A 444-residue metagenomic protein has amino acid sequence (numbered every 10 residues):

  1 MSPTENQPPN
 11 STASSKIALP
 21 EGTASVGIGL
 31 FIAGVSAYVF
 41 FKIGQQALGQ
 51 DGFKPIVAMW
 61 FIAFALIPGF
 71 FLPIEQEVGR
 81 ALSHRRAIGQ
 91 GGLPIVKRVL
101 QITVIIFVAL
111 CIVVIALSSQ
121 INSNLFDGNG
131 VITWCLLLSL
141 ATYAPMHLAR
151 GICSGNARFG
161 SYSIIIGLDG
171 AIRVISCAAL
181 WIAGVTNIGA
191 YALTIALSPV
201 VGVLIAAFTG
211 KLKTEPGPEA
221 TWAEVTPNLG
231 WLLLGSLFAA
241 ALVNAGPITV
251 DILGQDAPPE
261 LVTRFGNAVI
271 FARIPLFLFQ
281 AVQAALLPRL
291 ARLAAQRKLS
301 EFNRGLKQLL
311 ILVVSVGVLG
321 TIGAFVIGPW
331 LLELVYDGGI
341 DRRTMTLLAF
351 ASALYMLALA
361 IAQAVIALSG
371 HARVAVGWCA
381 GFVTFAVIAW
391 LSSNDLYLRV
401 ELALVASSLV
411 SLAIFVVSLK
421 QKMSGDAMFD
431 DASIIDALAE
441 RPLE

Functional and structural regions predicted by a protein language model:
S2-L19, G160, G184, I188-T194 (+3 more regions): Interhelical loop/hinge segments that connect adjacent transmembrane helices in multipass membrane
E21-A33, A58-M59, F64, P68-S119 (+1 more regions): Membrane-water interface segments that mark the loop-to-transmembrane alpha-helix transition
E21-A37, F41, L168-D169, R173 (+3 more regions): Transmembrane helical elements of multi-pass membrane transporters/channels
A47-Q50, G155-N156, I182-V185, A367-S369 (+1 more regions): Helix-loop interface residues and adjacent transmembrane-helix termini in multi-pass membrane transporters, primarily
Q50, K54, S118-C135, P259 (+1 more regions): Interfacial segments at transmembrane-helix termini and the short loops linking adjacent helices
F71-A87, A268-F271, L276-R297, A367: Helix-loop junctions and terminal segments of transmembrane helices in multi-pass membrane transport/translocation
G130-W134, G160-L212, A380-T384, Y397-K422: Hydrophobic alpha-helical transmembrane segments
T142-I164, T344-T346, F350-G377: Membrane-interface junctions at transmembrane-helix termini in multi-pass inner-membrane proteins
